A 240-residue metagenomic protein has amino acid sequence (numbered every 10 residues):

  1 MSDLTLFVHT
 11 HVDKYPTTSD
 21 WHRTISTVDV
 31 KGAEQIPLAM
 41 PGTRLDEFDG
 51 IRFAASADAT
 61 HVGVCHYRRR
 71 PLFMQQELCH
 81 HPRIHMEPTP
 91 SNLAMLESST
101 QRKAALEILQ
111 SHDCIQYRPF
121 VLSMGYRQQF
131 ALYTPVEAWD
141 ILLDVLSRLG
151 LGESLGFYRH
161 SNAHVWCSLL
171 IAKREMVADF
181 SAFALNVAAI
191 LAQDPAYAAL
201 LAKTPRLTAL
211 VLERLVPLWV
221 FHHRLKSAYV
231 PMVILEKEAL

Functional and structural regions predicted by a protein language model:
M1-L240: ER/Golgi luminal nucleotide-sugar-dependent glycosyltransferases, focusing on the catalytic module
